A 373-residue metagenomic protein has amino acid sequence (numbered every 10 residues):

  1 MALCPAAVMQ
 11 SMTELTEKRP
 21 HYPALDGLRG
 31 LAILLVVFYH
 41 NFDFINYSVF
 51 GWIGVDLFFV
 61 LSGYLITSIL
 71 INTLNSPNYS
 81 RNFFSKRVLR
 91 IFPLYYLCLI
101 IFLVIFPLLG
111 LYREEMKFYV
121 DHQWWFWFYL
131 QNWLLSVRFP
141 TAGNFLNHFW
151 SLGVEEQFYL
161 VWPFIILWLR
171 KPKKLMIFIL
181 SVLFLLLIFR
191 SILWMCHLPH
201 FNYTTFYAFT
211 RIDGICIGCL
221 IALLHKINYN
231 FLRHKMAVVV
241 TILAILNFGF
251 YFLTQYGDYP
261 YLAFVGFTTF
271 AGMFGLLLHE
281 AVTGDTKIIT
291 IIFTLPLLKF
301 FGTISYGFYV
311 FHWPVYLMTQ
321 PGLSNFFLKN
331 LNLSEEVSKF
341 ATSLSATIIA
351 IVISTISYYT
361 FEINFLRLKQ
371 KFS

Functional and structural regions predicted by a protein language model:
M1-G214, L224-I242, K287, L297-S305 (+1 more regions): Membrane-cytosol interface segments of multi-pass membrane proteins, especially ER/Golgi lipid-handling enzymes
L220: Active-site Tyr-X1-5-Lys
L232-T286: Alpha-helical transmembrane segments and terminal signal-anchor/GPI-anchor hydrophobic tails, characterized by long
G249-F252, F308-G322: Hydrophobic alpha-helical transmembrane segments in multi-pass integral membrane proteins
A263, F267, A271, G275-H279 (+5 more regions): Feature representing long, continuous alpha-helical segments
